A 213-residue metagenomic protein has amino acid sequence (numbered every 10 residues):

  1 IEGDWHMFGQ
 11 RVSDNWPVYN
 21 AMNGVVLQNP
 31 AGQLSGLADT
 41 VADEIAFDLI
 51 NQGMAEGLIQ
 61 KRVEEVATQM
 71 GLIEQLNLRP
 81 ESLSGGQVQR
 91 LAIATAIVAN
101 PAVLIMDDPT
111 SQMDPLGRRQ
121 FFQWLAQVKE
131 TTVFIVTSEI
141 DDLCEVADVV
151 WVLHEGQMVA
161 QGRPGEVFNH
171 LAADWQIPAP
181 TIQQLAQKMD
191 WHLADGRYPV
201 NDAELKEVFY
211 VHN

Functional and structural regions predicted by a protein language model:
E2-V18: ABC ATPase NBD Q-loop/coupling interface
A46, G57-Q75: Conserved ABC ATPase "signature" region
R79-L83: Conserved ABC ATPase signature
L104-D107: Catalytic Walker B motif of ABC-type/P-loop ATPase nucleotide-binding domains
T131-V136: Conserved H-loop
E139-E145: Conserved H-loop
Q157-I182: Conserved beta-strand-loop-alpha-helix hinge in the C-terminal portion of ABC ATPase nucleotide-binding domains
